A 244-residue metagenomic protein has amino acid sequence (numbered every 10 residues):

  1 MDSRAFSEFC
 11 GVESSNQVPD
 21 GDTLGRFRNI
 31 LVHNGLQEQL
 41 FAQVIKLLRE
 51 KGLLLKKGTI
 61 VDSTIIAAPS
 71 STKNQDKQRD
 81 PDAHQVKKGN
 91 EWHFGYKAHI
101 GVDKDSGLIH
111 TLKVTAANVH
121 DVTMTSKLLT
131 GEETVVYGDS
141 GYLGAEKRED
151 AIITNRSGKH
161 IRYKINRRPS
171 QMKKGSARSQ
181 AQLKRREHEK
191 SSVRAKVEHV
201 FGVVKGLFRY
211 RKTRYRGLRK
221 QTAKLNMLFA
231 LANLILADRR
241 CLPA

Functional and structural regions predicted by a protein language model:
M1, Q43, A116, R216-T222 (+1 more regions): Short alpha-helical "patches" and their helix-cap loops
M1-D2, C10-T154, K159, N166-R168 (+2 more regions): Polybasic low-complexity intrinsically disordered regions
S3-S7, L207: A short secondary-structure junction motif
F9-G11, D238-R239: Short arginine-rich
T130, T134-V135, S140-R219, A223: Helix-centered, glycine/charged polyanion-binding patches within enzymatic domains that contact phosphate-containing
R209-T213, N233-A244: Short helix-capping/linker segments at secondary-structure and domain boundaries
